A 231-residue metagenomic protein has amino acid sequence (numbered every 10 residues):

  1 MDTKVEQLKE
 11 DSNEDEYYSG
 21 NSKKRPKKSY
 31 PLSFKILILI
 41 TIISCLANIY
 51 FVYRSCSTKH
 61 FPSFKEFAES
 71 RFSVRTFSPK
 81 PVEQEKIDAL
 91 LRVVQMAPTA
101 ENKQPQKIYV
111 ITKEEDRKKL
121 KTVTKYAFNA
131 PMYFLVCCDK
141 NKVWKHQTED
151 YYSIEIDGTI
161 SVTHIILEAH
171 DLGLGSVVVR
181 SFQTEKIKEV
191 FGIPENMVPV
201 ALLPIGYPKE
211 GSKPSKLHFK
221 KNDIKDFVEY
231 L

Functional and structural regions predicted by a protein language model:
M1-Y30: N-terminal Lys/Arg-rich, disordered targeting/topogenic segments
D2-D11, C56, H60, E66-P79 (+2 more regions): C-terminal helix-cap and adjacent tail motif
K23-H60: Long, hydrophobic or amphipathic alpha-helical segments
E85-R92, M96-G158, E189: Glycine/small-residue-rich phosphate/adenosyl-binding loop
K125-F134, G192-P214: A glycine-rich helix N-cap at a beta->alpha junction
L167-H170: Short hydrophobic alpha-helices that are characteristic scaffold elements of the AMP-binding
G173: Structured binding elements
V179-N196: Active-site helix/loop module of the DD-peptidase/beta-lactamase fold, centered on the serine-lysine SxxK catalytic
